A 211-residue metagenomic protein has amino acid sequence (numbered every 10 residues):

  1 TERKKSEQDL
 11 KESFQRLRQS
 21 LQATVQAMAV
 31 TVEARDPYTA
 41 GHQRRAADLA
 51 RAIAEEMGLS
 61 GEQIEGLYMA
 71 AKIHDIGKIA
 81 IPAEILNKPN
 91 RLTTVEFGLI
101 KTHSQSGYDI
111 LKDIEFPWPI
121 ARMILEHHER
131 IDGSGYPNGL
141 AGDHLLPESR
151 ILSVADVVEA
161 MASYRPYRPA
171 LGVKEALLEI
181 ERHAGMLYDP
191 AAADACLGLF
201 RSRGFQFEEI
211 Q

Functional and structural regions predicted by a protein language model:
D9, S13-Q15, Q22-Q211: Metal-dependent catalytic cores of enzymes that make or break cyclic nucleotides and related phosphoester linkages
